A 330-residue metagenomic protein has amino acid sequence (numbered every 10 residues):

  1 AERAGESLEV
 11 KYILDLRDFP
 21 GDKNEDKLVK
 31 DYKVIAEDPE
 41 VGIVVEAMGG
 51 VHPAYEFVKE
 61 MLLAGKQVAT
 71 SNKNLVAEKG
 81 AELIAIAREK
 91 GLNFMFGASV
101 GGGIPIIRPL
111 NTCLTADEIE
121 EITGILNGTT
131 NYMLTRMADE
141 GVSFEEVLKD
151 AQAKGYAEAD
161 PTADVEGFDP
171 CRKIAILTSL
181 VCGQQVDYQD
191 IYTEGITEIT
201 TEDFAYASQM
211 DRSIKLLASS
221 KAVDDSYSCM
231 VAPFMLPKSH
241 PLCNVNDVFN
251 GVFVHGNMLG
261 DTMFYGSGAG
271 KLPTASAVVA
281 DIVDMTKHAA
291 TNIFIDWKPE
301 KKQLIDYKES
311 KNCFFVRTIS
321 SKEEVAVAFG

Functional and structural regions predicted by a protein language model:
A1-A64: N-terminal glycine-/serine-/threonine-rich beta1-alpha1-beta2 phosphate-ribose binding loop of Rossmann-like
L28-V29, E46, A69-S71, F94-A98 (+2 more regions): General beta-strand structural signal in soluble alpha/beta enzymes
V41, R88-D169, I176: Rossmann-like NAD(P)H-binding beta-loop-alpha module
G49-V51, N127, L236: Short glycine-rich anion-binding loops that position phosphate/pyrophosphate groups of nucleotides and phosphorylated
A54-A64, S71-C113: Rossmann-fold NAD(P)-binding glycine/threonine-rich loop
E146-N244, F249-G251: Substrate-binding/catalytic subdomain of NAD(P)-dependent oxidoreductase enzymes
I196, G260-T262, G266-L272: Glycine-rich phosphate/pyrophosphate-binding beta-alpha loops
I282-G330: A conserved regulatory-domain signal marking ACT and ACT-like small-molecule sensing domains and adjacent regulatory
